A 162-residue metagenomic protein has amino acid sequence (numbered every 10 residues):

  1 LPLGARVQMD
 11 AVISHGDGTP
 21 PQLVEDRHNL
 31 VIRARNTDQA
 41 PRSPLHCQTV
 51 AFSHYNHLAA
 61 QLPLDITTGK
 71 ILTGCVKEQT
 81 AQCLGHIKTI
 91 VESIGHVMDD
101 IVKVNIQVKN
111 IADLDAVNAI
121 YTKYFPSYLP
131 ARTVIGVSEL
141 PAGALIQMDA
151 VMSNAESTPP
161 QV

Functional and structural regions predicted by a protein language model:
L1-V102, V108-V162: N-terminal presequence-like segments and the immediate start of the first folded domain
